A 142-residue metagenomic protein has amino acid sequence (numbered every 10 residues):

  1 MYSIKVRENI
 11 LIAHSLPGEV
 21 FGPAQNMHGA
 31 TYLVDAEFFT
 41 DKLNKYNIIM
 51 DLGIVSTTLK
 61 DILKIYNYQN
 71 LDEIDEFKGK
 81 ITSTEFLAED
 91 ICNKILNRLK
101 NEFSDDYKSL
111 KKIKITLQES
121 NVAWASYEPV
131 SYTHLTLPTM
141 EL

Functional and structural regions predicted by a protein language model:
M1-L135: Charge-rich, low-complexity N-terminal segments
H134-L142: Single conserved hydrophobic/aromatic residue that forms the stacking wall/gate of nucleotide- or nucleobase-binding
